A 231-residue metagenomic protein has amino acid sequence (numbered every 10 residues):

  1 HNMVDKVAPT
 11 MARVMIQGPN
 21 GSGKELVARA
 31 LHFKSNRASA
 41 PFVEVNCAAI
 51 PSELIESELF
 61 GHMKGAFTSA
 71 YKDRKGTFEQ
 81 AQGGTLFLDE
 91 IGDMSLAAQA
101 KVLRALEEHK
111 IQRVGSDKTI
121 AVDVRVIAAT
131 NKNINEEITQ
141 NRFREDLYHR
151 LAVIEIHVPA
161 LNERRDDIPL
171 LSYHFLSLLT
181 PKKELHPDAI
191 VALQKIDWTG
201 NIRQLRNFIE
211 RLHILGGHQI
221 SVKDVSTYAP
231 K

Functional and structural regions predicted by a protein language model:
N2, P9, S35-A40, G115-R125 (+1 more regions): Nucleotide-binding/hydrolysis machinery
N2-S69, E79-S95, A160-R165, F208: Conserved post-Walker A coupling segment in P-loop NTPases
M3, K34, H62, K101 (+2 more regions): Conserved helical "switch/dimer-interface" subregion of ABC/ABC-like ATPase nucleotide-binding domains
V43, D73-G83, F87, S95-K101 (+2 more regions): AAA+/SF3 P-loop NTPase mechanochemical coupling elements
G65-K72, E108-R113: Short gly/ser/thr-rich secondary-structure transition/capping motifs
G92-D93, L103, S226: Catalytic acidic motif of RecA-like/P-loop NTPases
